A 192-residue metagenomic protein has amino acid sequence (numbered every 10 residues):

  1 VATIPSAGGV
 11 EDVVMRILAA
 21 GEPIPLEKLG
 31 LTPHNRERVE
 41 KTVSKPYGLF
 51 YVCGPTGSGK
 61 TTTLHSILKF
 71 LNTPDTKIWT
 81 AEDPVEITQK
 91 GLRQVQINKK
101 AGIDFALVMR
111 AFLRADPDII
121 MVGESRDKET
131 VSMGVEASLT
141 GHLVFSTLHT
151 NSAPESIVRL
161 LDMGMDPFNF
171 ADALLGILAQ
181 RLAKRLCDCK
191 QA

Functional and structural regions predicted by a protein language model:
V1-A192: Short, flexible helix-loop junctions that flank or precede catalytic/ligand sites
